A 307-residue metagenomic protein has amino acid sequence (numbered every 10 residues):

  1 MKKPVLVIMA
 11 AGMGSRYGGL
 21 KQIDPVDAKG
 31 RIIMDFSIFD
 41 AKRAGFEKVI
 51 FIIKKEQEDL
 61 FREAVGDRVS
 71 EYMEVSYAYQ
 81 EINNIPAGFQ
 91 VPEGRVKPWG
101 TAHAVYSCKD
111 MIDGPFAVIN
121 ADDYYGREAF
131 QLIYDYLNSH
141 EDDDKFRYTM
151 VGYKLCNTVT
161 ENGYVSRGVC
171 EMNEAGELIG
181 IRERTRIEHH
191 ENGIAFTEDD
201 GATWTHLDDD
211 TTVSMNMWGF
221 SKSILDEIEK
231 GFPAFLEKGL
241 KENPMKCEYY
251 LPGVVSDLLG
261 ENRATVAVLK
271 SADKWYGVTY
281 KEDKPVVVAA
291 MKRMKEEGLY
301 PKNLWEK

Functional and structural regions predicted by a protein language model:
M1-A11, A28-V118, Y125-G126, F130-L132 (+1 more regions): Conserved N-terminal catalytic core of the sugar/cofactor nucleotidyltransferase
M13, D122-D123, L155: Active-site metal-binding loops of divalent metal-dependent hydrolases
I23, C170-M172, V268: A structural signal for short hydrophobic beta-strand segments in well-ordered beta-sheet cores
A87-P98, G163-G168, E282-V286: Short, surface-exposed amphipathic charged segments that create phosphate/polyanion-binding patches used for binding
R127-M217, K222: Conserved core of the sugar-phosphate nucleotidyltransferase
G219, V266-L269, G277: Conserved active-site beta-strand element of glycosyltransferases/polysaccharide synthases
I228-R263: A C-terminal functional module that forms or caps the active site or interfaces directly with catalytic machinery
D283-K307: Generic C-terminus detector
